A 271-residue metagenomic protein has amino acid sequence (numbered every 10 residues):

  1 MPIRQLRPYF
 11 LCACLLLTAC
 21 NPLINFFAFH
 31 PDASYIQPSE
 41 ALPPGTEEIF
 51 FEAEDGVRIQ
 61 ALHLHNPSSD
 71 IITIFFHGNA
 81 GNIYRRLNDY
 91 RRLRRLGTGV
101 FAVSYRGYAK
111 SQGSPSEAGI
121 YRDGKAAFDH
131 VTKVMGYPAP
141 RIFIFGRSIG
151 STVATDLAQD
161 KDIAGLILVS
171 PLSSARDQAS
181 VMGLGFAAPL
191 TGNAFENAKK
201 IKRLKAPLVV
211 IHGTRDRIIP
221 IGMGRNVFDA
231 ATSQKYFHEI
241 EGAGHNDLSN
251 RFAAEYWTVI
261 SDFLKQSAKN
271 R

Functional and structural regions predicted by a protein language model:
L17-E52: An N-terminal hydrophobic leader/cap segment in hydrolases
E54-H130: Membrane-embedded segments
D89, N197, A206, P220-D229: Short alpha-helix in the alpha/beta-hydrolase fold that links the catalytic acid
Y137-S148: Alpha/beta-hydrolase fold nucleophile elbow
S151-A206, A254: Hydrolase active-site cap/lid region
R203-K205, V210-H212, D216: Short beta-strand/loop motif that positions the catalytic acidic residue of the alpha/beta-hydrolase fold
R215-I219, N246-D247: Acidic catalytic loop of the alpha/beta-hydrolase fold
R225-D229, S233-R271: C-terminal catalytic histidine-bearing segment of alpha/beta-hydrolase fold enzymes
